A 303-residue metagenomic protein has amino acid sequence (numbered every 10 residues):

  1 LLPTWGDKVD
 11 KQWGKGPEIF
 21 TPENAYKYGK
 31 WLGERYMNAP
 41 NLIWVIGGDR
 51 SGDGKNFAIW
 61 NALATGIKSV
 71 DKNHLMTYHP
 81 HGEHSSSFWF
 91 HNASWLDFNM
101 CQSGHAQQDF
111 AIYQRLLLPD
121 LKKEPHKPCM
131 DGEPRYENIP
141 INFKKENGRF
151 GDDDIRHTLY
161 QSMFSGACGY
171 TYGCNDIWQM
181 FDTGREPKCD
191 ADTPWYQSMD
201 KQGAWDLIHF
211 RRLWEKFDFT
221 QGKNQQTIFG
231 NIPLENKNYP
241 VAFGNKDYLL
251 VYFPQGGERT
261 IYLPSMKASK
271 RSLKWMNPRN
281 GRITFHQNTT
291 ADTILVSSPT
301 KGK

Functional and structural regions predicted by a protein language model:
L1-F98, Q102-F110: Active-site mouth of glycoside hydrolases
L1-L2, L42-I46, L75-Y78, D97-C101 (+4 more regions): Structural recognition of the beta-strand scaffold that forms the well-ordered cores of secreted hydrolase catalytic
K11-E18, G54, I141-D152, T183-K188: Short, flexible/disordered intra-domain loops and linkers
P17, T21, A25, N56 (+5 more regions): Residue-level preference for long, well-ordered alpha-helices that form the structural scaffold of enzyme catalytic
R50, E83, L96-F98, G104 (+1 more regions): Active-site clefts of carbohydrate-active enzymes
P128, E137-I139, G151-Q287, S297-K303: Aromatic- and carboxylate-lined catalytic core of secreted/periplasmic carbohydrate-active enzymes
D292-I294: Short strand-edge motifs at loop-to-beta-strand transitions and within beta-strands of extracellular beta-rich domains
